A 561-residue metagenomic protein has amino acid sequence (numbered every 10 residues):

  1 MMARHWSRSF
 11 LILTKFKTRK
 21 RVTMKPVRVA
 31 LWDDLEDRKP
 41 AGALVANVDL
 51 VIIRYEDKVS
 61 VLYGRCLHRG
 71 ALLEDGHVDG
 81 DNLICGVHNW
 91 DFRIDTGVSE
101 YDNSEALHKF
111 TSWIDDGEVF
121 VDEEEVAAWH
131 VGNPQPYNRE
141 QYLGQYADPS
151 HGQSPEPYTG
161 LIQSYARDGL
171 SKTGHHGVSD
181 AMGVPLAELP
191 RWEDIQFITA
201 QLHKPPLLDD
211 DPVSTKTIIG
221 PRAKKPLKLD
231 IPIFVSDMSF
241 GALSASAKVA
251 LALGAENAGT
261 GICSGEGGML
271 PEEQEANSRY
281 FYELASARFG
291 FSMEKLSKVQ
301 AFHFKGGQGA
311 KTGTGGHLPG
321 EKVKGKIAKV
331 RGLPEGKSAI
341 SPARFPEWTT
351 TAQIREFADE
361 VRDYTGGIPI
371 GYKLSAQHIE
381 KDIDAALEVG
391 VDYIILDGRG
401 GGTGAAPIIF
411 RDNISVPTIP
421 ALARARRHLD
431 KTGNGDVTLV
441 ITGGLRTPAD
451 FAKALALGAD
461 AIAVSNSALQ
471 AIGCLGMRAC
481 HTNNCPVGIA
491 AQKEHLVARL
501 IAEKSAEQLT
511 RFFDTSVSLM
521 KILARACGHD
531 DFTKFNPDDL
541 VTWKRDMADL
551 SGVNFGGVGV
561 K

Functional and structural regions predicted by a protein language model:
F10-T23: Short, Lys/Arg-enriched N-terminal segments with co-localized hydrophobic residues within the first ~10-30 amino acids
V22-G80, I94, H108-N138: N-terminal pre-ligand scaffold of iron-sulfur
C66, C85-H88, C480, C485: Short cysteine clusters
E118, P134-I233, D237, A242-L253 (+6 more regions): Conserved, well-structured core domains of diverse proteins
D237, A242-E360, Y364-L387: Active-site-facing alpha/beta catalytic cores
P342-V497: Glycine-rich phosphate/ribose-binding loops and adjacent secondary-structure elements that form binding surfaces
R446-V560: Gly/Ser/Thr/Ala-enriched C-terminal appendages of enzymes
